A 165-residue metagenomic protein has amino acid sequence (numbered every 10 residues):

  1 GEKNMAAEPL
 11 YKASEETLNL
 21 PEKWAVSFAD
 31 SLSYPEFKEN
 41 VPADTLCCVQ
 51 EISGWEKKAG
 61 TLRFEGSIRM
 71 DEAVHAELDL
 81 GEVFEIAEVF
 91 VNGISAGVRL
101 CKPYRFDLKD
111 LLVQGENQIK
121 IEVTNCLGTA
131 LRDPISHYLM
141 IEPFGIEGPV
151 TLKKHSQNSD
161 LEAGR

Functional and structural regions predicted by a protein language model:
G1-T61, I94, L108, L112-R165: An acidic-aromatic loop/edge-strand motif
L20, F64, E85, K102 (+1 more regions): Residues that flank catalytic or metal-binding motifs in active/ligand-binding sites
K57-A59, D71-A73, E82, R99-C101 (+1 more regions): Surface-exposed coil/turn segments at beta-strand junctions on protein surfaces, enriched
K58-R69, Y104-F106: Short beta-strands within extracellular/lumenal beta-sheet-rich domains
I68-N92, I119-E122: Aromatic-lined ligand-binding clefts that engage carbohydrates, nucleic acids, or primary amines
F84, F90-F106: Solvent-exposed beta-strand/loop surfaces of large extracellular or lumenal domains
